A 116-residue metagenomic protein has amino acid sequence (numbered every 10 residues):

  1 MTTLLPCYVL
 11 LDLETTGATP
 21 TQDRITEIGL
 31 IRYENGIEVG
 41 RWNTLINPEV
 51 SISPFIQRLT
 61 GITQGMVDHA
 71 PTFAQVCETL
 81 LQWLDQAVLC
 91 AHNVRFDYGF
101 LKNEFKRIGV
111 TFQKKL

Functional and structural regions predicted by a protein language model:
M1-K115: Conserved non-catalytic scaffold segment of RNase H-like nuclease domains
